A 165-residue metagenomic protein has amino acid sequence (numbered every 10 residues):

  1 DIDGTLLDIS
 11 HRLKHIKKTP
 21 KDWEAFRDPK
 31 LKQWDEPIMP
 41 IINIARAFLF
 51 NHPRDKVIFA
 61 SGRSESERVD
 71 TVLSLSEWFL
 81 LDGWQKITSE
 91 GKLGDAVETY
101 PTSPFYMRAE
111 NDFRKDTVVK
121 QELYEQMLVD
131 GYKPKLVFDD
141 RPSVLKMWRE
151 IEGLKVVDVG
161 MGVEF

Functional and structural regions predicted by a protein language model:
D1-N111: Alpha-helical substrate-recognition element adjacent to the catalytic core
L13-H15, S66, R114, V144 (+1 more regions): Flexible, glycine-rich phosphate/dinucleotide-binding loops and adjacent beta-alpha linkers at cofactor/substrate
P37-I41, T117-K120, R141: Amphipathic coiled-coil/heptad-repeat helices and related helical stalk/stem segments that mediate oligomerization
N43-R46, L73, E77, E122 (+3 more regions): Replace "anionic and nucleotidyl ligands
H52-P53, M127-K133: Glycine-rich phosphate-binding loop signature in dinucleotide/nucleotide-binding domains
V69, F113-V119, L145-M147: Short, solvent-exposed polar/charged micro-motifs at secondary-structure junctions
G91, K115-M127: Short loop-to-alpha-helix "cap/lid" segments that border enzyme active sites across diverse enzyme classes
Y124, Y132-F165: Acidic, Mg2+-coordinating phosphoryl-transfer loop and its flanking beta/alpha structural elements, shared across
